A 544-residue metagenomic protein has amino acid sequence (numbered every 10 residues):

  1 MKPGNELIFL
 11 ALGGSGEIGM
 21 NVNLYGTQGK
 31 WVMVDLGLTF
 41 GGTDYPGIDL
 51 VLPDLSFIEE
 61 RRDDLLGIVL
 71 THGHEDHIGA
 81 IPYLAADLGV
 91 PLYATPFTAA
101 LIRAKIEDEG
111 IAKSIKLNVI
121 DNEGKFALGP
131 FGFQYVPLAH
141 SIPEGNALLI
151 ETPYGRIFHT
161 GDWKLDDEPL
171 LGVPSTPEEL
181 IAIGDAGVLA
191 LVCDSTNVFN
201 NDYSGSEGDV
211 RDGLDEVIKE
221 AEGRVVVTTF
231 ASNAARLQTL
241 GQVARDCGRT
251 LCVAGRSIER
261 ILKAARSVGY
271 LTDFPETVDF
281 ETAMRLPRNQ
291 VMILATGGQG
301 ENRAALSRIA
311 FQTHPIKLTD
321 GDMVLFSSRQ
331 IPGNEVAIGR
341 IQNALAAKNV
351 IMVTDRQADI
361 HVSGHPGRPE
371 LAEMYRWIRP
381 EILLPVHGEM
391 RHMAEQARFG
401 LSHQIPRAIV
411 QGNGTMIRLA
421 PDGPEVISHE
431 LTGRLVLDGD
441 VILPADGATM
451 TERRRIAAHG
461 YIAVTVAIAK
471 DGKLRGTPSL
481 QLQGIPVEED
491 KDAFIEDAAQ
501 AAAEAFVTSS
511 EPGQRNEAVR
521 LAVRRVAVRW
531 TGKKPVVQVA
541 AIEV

Functional and structural regions predicted by a protein language model:
M1-V69, H74-R285, A304-K317, V336-G339: His/Asp/Glu-rich metal-coordinating catalytic cores of metallo-dependent phosphodiesterases/hydrolases acting on
S15, T39-T43, D64-L65, T354-Q357 (+4 more regions): A glycine- and charged-residue-rich anion-binding loop/surface
P91, L384, Q538-A541: Short glycine-rich phosphate-binding loop at a beta-alpha junction
V119-I120, L294, Q538-I542: Extended hydrophobic secondary-structure segments that form protein cores and membrane-embedded regions
D121, G412-G414, K533-V537: Short Gly/Ser/Thr- and Asp/Glu-enriched loop/turn motifs at secondary-structure junctions
P130, G145-A147, H459-A463, V537-V539: Broad gene-expression machinery/nucleic-acid interaction feature
F199-S327, I331-R356, I360-S510, N516 (+1 more regions): Hard-cation-handling environments
P512-V544: C-terminal tails and terminal domains of large nucleic-acid-associated and other macromolecular-machine proteins
